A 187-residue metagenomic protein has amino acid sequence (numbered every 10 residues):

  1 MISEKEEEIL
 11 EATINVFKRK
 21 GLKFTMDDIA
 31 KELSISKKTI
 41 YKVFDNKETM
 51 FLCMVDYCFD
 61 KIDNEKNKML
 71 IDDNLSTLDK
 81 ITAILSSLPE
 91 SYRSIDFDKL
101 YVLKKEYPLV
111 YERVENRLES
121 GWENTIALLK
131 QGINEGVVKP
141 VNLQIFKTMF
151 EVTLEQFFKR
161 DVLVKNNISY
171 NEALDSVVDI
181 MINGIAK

Functional and structural regions predicted by a protein language model:
M1-E4: N-terminal intrinsically disordered/low-complexity leader segments
E8, A12, V16-T49, C53: Helix-turn-helix
C53, N67-S94, K147-F150: Hydrophobic alpha-helical connector segments
D56-D63: Short, basic, alpha-helical segments at the C-terminal edge of helix-turn-helix-like DNA-binding modules
M69, D73, I95, K99-L103 (+1 more regions): Secondary-structure edge/capping motif, primarily at the C-terminal ends of alpha-helices and the immediately following
A83, A127-Q131, E135, V164-K187: C-terminal peripheral helix-coil segments that are non-catalytic and often amphipathic
P89-I126, N134-E135: Short secondary-structure transition hinges
E119-F150, L154: Hydrophobic alpha-helical bundle segments that form small-molecule/ligand-binding pockets
